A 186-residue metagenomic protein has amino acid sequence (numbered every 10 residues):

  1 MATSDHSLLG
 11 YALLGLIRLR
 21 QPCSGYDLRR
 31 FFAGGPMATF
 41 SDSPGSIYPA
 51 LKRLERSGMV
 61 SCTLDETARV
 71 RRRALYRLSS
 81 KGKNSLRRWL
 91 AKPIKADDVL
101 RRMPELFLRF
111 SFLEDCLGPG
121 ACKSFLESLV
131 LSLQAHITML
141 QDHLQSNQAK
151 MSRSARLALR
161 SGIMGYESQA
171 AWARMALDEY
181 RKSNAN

Functional and structural regions predicted by a protein language model:
M1-V99: Basic helix-turn-helix/winged-helix DNA-binding cores and closely related short helical interaction motifs
S4, D98-R102, A149-R153: Structural motif
Y11-G15, L108, S124, L157: Positions in alpha-helical segments
R20-C23, G35, D42, L113 (+3 more regions): Residue-level signal for short amphipathic helical patches enriched in basic/charged and nearby hydrophobic residues
M37, D65, A91, D115-G118 (+2 more regions): Short, flexible helix-adjacent loops and helix caps
R88-L131, A135: Amphipathic alpha-helical dimerization/coiled-coil segments that flank or bridge DNA-binding/regulatory modules
G120-N186: Mid-protein regulatory/catalytic core that forms ligand/cofactor-binding pockets and protein-protein interaction
